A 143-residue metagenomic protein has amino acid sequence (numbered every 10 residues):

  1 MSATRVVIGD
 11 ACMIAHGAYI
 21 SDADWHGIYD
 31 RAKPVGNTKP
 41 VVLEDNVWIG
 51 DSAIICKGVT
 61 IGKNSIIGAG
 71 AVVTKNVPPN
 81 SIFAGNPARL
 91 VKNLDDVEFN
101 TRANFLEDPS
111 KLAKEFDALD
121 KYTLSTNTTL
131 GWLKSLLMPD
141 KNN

Functional and structural regions predicted by a protein language model:
M1-V59, L94-D95: Flexible, glycine/small-residue-enriched loop-and-beta-strand segment within the central core of proteins
K33-C56, N86-N143: C-terminal segments of enzyme domains that contribute to small-molecule binding surfaces
V59, A71, V77, N86: Short beta-to-alpha loop/turn elements within the nucleotide-binding domains of ABC transporters
I66-G68: A generic "structured core" feature
K75-N80, S110: Short arginine-rich
F83: Conserved active-site beta-strand element of glycosyltransferases/polysaccharide synthases
